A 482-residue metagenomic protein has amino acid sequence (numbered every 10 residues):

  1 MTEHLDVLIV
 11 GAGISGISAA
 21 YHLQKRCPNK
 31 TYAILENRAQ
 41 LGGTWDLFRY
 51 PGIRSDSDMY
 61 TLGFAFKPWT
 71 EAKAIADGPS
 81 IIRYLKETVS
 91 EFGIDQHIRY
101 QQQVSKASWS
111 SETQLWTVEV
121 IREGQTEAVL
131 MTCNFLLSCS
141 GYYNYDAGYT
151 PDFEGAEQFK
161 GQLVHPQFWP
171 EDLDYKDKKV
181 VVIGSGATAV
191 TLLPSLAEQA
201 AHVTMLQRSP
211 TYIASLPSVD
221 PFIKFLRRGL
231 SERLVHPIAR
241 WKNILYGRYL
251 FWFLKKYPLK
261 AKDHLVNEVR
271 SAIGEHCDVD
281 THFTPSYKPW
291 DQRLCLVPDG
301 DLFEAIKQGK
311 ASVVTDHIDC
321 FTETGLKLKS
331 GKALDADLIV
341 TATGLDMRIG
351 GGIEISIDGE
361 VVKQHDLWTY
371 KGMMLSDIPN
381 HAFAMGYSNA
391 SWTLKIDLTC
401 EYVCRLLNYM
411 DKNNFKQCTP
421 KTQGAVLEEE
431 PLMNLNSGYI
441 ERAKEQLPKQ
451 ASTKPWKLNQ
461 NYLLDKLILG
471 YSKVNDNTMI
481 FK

Functional and structural regions predicted by a protein language model:
E3-L5, Q125-F135, K176, K329-L338: Core beta-strand elements of the Rossmann-like FAD/NAD(P) dinucleotide-binding domain in flavoenzyme oxidoreductases
H4, L8-V10, I14, S18-I34 (+6 more regions): Rossmann-like dinucleotide-binding core of oxidoreductases
L5, I9, I14-I98, Q207-R208 (+1 more regions): Beta1-alpha1 glycine-rich phosphate/pyrophosphate-binding loop at the start of Rossmann-like nucleotide-binding domains
W69-E87, R99, I183, F253-K262 (+1 more regions): Short beta-strand to alpha-helix junction loop
A72-N144, C320: Feature captures the FAD/FMN-dependent oxidoreductase FAD-binding
A272-L328, K332-D335: Alpha/beta-hydrolase fold catalytic core
L338, A342-M410: Glycine/threonine-rich phosphate-binding loop and adjacent beta-strand/alpha-helix elements that clamp
D397, E401-K482: C-terminal active-site-capping segments
